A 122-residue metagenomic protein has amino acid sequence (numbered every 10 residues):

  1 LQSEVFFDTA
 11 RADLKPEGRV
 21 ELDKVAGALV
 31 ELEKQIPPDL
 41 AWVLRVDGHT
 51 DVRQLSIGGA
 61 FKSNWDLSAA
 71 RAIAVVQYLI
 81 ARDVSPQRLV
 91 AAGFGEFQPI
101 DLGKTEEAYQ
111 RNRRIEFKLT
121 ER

Functional and structural regions predicted by a protein language model:
L1-S3: Short, aliphatic-rich beta-strand segments
F6-E33, W42-R122: Periplasmic OmpA-like peptidoglycan-binding domain that tethers envelope proteins to the cell wall
I36-P37: Short loop/turn motifs that connect adjacent beta-strands in outer-membrane beta-barrel proteins
